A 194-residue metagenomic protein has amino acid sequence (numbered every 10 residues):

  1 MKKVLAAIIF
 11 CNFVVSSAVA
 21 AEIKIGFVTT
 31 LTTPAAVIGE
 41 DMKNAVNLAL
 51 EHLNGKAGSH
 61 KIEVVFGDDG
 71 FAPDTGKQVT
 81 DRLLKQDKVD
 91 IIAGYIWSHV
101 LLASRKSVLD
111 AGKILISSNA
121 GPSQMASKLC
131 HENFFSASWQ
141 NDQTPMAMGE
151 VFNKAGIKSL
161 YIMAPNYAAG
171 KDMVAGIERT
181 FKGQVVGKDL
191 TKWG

Functional and structural regions predicted by a protein language model:
V4-F13: Sec-dependent N-terminal signal peptides
F13-A20: Sec/Tat signal peptide C-region and signal peptidase I cleavage site
E22-G39, Y95, S159-M163: Short beta-strand segments enriched in small/hydrophobic residues
I23-K24, S59-E63, Q86-I91, D110-L115 (+3 more regions): Loop/turn elements at helix/coil->beta-strand transitions in domains of secreted/extracellular proteins
A36-N47, P73, M146, G170-E178: Short, surface-exposed alpha-helical segments at coil->helix boundaries
V37-M42, H52, K56-M125, A137 (+1 more regions): Beta-alpha junction/loop-to-helix N-cap segments that form part of ligand/metal-binding clefts
Q78, S123-Q124, E132-G194: Extracellular/periplasmic Venus flytrap/periplasmic-binding protein
